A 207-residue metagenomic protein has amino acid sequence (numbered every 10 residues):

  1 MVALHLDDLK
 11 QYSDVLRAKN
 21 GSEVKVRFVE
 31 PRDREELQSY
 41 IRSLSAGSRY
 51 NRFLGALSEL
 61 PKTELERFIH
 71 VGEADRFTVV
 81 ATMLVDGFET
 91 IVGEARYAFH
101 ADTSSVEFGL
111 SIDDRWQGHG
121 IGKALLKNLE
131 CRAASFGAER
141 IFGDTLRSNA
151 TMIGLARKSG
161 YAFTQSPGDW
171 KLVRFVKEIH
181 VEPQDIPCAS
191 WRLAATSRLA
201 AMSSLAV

Functional and structural regions predicted by a protein language model:
M1-V207: Long, contiguous binding/interaction regions
